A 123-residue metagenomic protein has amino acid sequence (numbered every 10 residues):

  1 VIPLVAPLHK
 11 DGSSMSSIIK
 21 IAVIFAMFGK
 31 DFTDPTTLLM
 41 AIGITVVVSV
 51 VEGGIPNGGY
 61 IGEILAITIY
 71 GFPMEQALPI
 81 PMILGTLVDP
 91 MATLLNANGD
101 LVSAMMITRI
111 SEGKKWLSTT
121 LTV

Functional and structural regions predicted by a protein language model:
V1-S49, A104, L117-L121: Helix-loop-helix junctions within the multi-pass membrane cores of secondary transporters/permeases
I2-P3, M74-P79: The feature identifies polytopic integral membrane transport proteins across all domains of life
P7-D11, I24, Y70, I80-M91: Hydrophobic transmembrane alpha-helices
S14-K20, G53-E63, N98-L101: Transmembrane helix boundary and interhelical junction motifs in multipass membrane proteins
F25-G29, I64-M74, G85: Interfacial segments of multi-pass membrane proteins
T36-I69: C-terminal hydrophobic structural anchor segments that stabilize assembly/packing rather than catalytic chemistry
L84-W116: Membrane-helix cytosolic exit motif
